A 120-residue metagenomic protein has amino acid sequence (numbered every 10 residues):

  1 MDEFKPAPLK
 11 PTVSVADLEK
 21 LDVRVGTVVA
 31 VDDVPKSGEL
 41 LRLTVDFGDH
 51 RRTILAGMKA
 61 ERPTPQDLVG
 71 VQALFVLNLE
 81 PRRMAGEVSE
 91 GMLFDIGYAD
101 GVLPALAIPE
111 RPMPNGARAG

Functional and structural regions predicted by a protein language model:
M1-G120: Phosphate-backbone binding interfaces of nucleic-acid-interacting proteins
